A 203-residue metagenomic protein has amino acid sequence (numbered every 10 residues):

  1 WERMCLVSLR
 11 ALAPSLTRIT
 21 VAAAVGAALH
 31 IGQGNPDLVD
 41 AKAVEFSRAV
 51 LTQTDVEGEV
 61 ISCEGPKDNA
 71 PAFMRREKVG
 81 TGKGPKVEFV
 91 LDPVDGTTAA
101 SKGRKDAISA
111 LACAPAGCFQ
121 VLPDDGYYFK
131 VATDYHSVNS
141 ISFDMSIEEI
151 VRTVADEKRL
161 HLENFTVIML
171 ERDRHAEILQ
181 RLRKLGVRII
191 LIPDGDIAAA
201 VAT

Functional and structural regions predicted by a protein language model:
W1-V90: N-terminal subdomain of lithium-sensitive/metallo-dependent phosphomonoesterases centered on the IMPase/IPPase/PAP
L9-A13, T98, Y135-N139: A short glycine/serine-rich beta->alpha loop
T52-Q53, K78-G84, D92, S101-R104 (+3 more regions): Solvent-exposed alpha-helices and their adjacent loops that cap or buttress functional pockets in soluble metabolic
K67-N69, R174, P193-A200: Short acidic loop-to-helix transition motifs that present clustered carboxylates
G84-D95, A99-Q120: DPxDG-like acidic metal-binding loop motif
A112-I192: Acidic beta-strand-loop-alpha-helix segment within the catalytic core of divalent metal-dependent phosphate-processing
L122, A200-A202: Short, charged, surface-exposed secondary-structure boundary motifs
